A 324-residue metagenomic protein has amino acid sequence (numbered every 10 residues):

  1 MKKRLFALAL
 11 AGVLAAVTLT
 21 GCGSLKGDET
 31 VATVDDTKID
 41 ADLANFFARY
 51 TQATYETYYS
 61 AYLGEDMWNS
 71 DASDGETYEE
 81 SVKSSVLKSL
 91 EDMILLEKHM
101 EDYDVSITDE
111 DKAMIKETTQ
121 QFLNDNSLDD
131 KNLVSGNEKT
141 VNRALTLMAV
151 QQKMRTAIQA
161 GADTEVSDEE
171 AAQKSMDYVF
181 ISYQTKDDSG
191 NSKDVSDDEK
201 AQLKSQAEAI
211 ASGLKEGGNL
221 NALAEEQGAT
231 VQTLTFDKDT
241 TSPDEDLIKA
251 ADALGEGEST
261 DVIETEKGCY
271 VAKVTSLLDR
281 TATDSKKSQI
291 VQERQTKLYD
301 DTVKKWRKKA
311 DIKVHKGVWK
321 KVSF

Functional and structural regions predicted by a protein language model:
M1-L5, G12: Positively charged n-region of N-terminal signal peptides that target proteins for export
L5-L8, T140: Alpha-helical transmembrane segments of integral membrane proteins
A7, K26-E76, E80-S81: N-terminal, intrinsically disordered, polar/charged segments of Gram-positive cell-envelope systems that serve as
A9-L14, A222: Long, non-globular segments of proteins
A16, T57, L63-E65, K131-N132 (+1 more regions): Short, intrinsically disordered/low-complexity patches at protein termini and at juxtamembrane boundaries
V17-G21: C-terminal motif of bacterial Sec signal peptides marking the signal peptidase cleavage site
G23-L25, D36-I39, W68-F324: Peptidyl-prolyl cis-trans isomerase
